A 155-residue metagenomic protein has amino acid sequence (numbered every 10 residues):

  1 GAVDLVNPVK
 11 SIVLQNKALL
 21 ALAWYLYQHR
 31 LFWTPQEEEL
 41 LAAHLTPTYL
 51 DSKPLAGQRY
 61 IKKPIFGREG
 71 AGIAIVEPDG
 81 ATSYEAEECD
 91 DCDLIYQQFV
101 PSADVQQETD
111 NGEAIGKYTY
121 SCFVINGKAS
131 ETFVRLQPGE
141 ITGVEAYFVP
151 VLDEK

Functional and structural regions predicted by a protein language model:
G1-E154: Domain-scale recognition of functional cores that engage charged ligands
